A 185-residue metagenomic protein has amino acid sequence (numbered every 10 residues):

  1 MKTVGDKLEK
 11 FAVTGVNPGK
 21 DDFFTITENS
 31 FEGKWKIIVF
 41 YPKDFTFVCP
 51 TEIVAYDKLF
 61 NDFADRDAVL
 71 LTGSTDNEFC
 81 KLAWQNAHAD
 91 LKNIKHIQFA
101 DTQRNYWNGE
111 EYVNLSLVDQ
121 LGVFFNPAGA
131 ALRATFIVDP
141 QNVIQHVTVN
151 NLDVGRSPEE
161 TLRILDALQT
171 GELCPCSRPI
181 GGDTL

Functional and structural regions predicted by a protein language model:
M1-L185: Chalcogenol-based redox active-site neighborhoods
